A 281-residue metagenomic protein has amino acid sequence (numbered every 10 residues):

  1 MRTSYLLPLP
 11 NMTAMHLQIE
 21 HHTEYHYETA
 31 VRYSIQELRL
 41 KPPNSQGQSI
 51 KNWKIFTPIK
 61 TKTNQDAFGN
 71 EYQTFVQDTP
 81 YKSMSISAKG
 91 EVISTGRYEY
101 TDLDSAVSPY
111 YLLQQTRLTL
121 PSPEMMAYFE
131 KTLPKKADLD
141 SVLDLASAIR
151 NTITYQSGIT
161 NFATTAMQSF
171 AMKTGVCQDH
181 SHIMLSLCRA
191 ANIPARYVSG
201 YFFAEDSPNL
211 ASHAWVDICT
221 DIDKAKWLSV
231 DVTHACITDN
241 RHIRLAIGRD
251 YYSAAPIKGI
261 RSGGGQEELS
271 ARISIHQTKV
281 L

Functional and structural regions predicted by a protein language model:
R2-A127, I193: Linear, non-domain "peripheral" regions
T23, T160, T233: Ser/Thr-centric signal marking residues that sit in or immediately flank functional binding/regulatory motifs
T29, L38, Q48, D66 (+8 more regions): Flexible, active-site-adjacent loop/turn segments at secondary-structure boundaries
Y33, L40, T57, N70 (+10 more regions): Generic structural "secondary-structure junction" signal
T79-S83, D138, A191, D221-D223: A short, structured loop/turn motif at beta-sheet edges
S94-G96, V107-G175, I183, A191 (+2 more regions): Secondary-structure boundary elements
S147, D179-E267: Hydrophobic/aromatic-rich core segments of domains that either
